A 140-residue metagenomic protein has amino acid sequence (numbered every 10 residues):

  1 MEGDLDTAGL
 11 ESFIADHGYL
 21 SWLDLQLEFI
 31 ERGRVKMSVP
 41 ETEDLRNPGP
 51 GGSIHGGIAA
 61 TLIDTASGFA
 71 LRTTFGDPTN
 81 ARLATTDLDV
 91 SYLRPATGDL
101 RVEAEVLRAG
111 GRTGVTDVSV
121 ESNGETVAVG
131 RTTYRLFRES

Functional and structural regions predicted by a protein language model:
M1-L5: Haloarchaeal acidic low-complexity proteome signature biased toward cell-envelope/secretome components but also
L10-D24, E28-R32: N-terminal structural module
S21-L23, G33-V35, A84-L88, G98-L100 (+1 more regions): A generic structural signal for short beta-strands and their flanking turns/coil linkers
D24-S53: Catalytic strand-loop segment that frames the active site of acyl-thioester-processing enzymes
G51-G68, T85: Compact, glycine-rich, soluble single-domain proteins
G68-R101: Hydrophobic beta-strand-centered segment that forms part of the acyl-chain substrate-binding groove
P95-G98, L107-S140: HotDog/MaoC-like acyl-thioester-processing domains
